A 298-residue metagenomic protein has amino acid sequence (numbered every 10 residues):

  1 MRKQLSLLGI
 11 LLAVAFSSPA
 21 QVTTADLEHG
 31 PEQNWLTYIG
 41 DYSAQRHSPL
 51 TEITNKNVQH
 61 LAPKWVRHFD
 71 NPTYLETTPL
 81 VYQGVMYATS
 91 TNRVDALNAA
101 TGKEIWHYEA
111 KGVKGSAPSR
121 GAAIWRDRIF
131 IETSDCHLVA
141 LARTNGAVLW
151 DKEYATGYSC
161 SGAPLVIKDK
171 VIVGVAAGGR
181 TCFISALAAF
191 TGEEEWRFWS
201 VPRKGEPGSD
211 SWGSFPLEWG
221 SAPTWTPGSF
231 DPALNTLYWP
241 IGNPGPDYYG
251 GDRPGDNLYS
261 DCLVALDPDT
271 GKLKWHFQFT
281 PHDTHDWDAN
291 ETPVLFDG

Functional and structural regions predicted by a protein language model:
R2-I10: Sec-dependent signal peptide recognition, specifically the positively charged N-region followed immediately by
A15-S17: N-terminal signal peptide c-region/cleavage motif recognized by signal peptidases
Q21-F69, K103-G112, A147-Y154, E193-V201 (+2 more regions): Aromatic (tryptophan-biased) beta-strands that constitute blades/sheets of beta-rich domains
W35-I39, P72-N92, G115-L138, S159-I184 (+3 more regions): Repeat-blade elements of multi-bladed beta-propeller folds
H47-S48, T91, N98-A100, H107 (+8 more regions): Short, solvent-exposed loop/turn and secondary-structure capping segments
N98-T101, A142-N145, A188-T191, P268-T270: Short loop/turn segments that connect beta-strands within beta-propeller blades
F183-E193, D256-G271: Beta-propeller blade signature
